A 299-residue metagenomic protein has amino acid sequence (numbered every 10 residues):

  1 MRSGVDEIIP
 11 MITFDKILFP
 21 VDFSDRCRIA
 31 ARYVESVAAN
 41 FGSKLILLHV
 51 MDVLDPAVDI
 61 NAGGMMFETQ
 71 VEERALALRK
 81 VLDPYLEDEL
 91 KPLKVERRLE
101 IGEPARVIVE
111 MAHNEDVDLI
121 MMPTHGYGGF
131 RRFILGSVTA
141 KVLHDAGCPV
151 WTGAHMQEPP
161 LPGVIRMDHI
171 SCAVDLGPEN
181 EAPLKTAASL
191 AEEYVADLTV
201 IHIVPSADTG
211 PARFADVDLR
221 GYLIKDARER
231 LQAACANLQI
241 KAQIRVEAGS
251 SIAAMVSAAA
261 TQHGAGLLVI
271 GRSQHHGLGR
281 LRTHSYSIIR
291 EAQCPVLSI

Functional and structural regions predicted by a protein language model:
R2-I12, Y33, L86-I120, A236-L268 (+2 more regions): Structural beta-alpha unit
D6-M66, I165-V217, G221, A236-R245 (+2 more regions): Small/aliphatic-rich secondary-structure junction motif
C27, D55, V95, F130-R131 (+4 more regions): Glycine/Thr-rich phosphate-binding loops of Rossmann-like dinucleotide-binding domains
E35, A140, A188, Q232 (+2 more regions): Active-site phosphate/pyrophosphate- and oxyanion-stabilizing loops and adjacent acidic/basic residues in soluble
M65-K80, V217-E229: A short acidic, glycine-rich active-site loop that binds or catalyzes chemistry on phosphate/adenosine moieties
L119-H144, L267-E291: Glycine-rich, Arg-bearing micro-motifs that act as flexible, cationic patches
P123-T124, V150-H155, G271, V296-I299: Short beta-strand elements of ligand-binding domains
T139-P159: Short, structured interface segments
